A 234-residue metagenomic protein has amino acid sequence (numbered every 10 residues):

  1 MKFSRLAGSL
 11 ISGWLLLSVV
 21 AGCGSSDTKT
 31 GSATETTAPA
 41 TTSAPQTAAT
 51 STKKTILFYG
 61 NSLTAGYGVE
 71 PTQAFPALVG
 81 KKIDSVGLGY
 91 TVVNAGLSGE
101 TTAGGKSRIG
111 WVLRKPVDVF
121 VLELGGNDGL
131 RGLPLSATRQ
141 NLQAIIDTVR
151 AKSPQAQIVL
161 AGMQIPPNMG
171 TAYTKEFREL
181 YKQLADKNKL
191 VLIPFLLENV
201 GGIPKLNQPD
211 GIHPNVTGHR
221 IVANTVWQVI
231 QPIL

Functional and structural regions predicted by a protein language model:
M1-Y59, Y67-E70, D84-L88, R114-K115 (+3 more regions): N-terminal secretory targeting modules
N61-S62, G126: Active-site metal-binding loops of divalent metal-dependent hydrolases
T64-E70, T102-A103: Short, solvent-exposed loop/turn elements at domain surfaces
Q73-A74: Short Gly/aromatic-enriched secondary-structure transition segments
L78-V92: Signal peptide-proximal N-terminal region of secreted/periplasmic/extracellular or secretory-lumen proteins
V93-T101: Short beta->alpha junction loops
K106-L234: Alpha-helical cap/lid subdomain in secreted, periplasmic, or secretory-pathway luminal O-acyl-processing enzymes
